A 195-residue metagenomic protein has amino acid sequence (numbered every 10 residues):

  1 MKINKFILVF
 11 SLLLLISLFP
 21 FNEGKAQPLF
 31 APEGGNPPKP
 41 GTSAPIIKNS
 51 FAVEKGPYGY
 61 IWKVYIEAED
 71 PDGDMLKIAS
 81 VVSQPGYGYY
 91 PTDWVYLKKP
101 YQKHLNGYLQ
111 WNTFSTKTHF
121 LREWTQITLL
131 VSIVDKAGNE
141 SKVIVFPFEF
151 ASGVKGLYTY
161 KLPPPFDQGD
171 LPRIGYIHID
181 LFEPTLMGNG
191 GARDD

Functional and structural regions predicted by a protein language model:
V9-L18: Bacterial N-terminal signal peptides
Q27-I46: Proline/serine/threonine-rich low-complexity linkers at boundaries of modular beta-sandwich domains
V53-G59: Short, solvent-exposed loop/linker segments at the N-terminal edge of repeated beta-sheet extracellular domains
I66-G73: Extracellular acidic, Ser/Thr/Pro-rich low-complexity tracts
K99-T116: Aromatic sugar-binding surface patches on proteins that engage polysaccharides or sugar-phosphate polymers
S115-Q126: Short glycine/proline/serine/threonine-rich loop/turn segments at secondary-structure transition edges
N139-G188: Short beta-strand elements
